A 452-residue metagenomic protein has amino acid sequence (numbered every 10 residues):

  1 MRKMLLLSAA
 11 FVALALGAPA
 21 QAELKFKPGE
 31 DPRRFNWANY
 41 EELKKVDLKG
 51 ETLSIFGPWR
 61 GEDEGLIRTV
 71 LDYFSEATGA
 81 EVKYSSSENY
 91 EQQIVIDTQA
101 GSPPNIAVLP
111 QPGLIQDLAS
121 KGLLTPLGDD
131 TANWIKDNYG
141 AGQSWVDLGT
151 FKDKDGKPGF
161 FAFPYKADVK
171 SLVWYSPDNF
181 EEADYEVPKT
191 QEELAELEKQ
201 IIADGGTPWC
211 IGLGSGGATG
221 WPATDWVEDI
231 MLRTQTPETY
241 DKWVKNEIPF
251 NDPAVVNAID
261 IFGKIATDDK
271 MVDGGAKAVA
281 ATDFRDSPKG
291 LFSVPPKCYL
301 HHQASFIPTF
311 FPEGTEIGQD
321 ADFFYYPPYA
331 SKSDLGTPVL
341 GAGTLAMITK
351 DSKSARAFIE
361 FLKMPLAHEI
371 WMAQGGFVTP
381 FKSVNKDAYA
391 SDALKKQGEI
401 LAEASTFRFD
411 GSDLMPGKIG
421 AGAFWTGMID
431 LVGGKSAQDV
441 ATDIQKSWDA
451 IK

Functional and structural regions predicted by a protein language model:
E23-D47, P112-S171, P222: Hinge/lid segment of periplasmic solute-binding proteins
E23-Y40, V46-T52, D72, E181 (+2 more regions): Conserved C-terminal helix/tail region of periplasmic/extracytoplasmic solute-binding proteins
L24-K25, V70-L148, D178-K189, G290-F292 (+2 more regions): Extracytoplasmic "Venus flytrap"/periplasmic binding protein-like
K49-R60, A80-S85, I106, F161 (+1 more regions): Short, well-ordered beta-strand elements
I96, P104-N105, I135-D178, D334-V339 (+2 more regions): A structural signal for short loop-to-beta-strand junctions that line the ligand-binding cleft of periplasmic/secreted
K152-Y165, S171, A195-I248: Extracytoplasmic/periplasmic solute-binding protein
P158, F306, P312-V378: Extracytoplasmic/periplasmic substrate-recognition and gating elements
V244-V279, Y326: Glycine-centered hinge/linker elements that transmit conformational signals in sensory and ligand-binding systems
